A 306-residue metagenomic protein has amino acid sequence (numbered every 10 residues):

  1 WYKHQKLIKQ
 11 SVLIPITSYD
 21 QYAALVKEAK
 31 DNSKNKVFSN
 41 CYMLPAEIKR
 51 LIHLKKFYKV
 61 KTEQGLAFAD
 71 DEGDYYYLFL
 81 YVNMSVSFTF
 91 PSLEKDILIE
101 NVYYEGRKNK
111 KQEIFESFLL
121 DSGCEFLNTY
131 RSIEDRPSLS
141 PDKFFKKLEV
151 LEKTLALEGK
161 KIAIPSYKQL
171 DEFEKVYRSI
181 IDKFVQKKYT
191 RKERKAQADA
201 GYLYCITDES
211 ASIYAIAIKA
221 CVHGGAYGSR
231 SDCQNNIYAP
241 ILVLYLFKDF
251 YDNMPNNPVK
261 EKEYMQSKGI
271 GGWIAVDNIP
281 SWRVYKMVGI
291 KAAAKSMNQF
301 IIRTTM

Functional and structural regions predicted by a protein language model:
W1-C41, K143-K188: Short amphipathic alpha-helix that is part of the acyltransferase structural core
W1-L7, E72-Y75, L80-K161, A292-M306: Acyl-donor-binding surface of acyltransferase catalytic domains
L7, K36-K95, E209-S231: Conserved donor-binding loop and adjoining core beta-sheet/short helix segment in diverse acyl/aminoacyl transferases
K30-K59, R178, D182-Y204, E209: Active-site rim helix/loop that mediates acceptor-substrate recognition in acyltransferases
M84-D96, N235-D252, R283-M287: Conserved acetyl-CoA-binding loop-helix of GNAT-fold acetyltransferases
V102-I114, E263-W282, F300: Conserved beta-strand-loop-alpha-helix junction that forms the acyl-donor binding cleft
K188-L203, I213-N236, P240-V243: Intrinsically disordered, low-complexity segments enriched in Gly and acidic/Ser/Thr residues that form flexible
P255-M265: Intrinsically disordered, low-complexity Ser/Thr- and acidic-rich flexible linkers and loops, especially at boundaries
